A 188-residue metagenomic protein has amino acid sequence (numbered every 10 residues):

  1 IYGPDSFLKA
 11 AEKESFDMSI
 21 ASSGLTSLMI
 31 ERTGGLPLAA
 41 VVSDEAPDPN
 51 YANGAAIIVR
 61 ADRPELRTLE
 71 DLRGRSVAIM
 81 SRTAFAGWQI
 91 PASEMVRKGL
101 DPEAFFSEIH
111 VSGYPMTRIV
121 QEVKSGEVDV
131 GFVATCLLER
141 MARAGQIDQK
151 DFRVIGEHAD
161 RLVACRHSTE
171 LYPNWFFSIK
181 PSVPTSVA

Functional and structural regions predicted by a protein language model:
I1, P47-V120, C136: Bilobed "Venus flytrap"/periplasmic-binding protein-like clamshell domains and structurally analogous long
I1-S27: Extracytoplasmic small-molecule ligand-binding "clamshell" domains of the periplasmic binding protein/Venus flytrap
A11-E12, L72, E122-K124: Hydrophobic residues within well-ordered alpha-helices
K13, A21, T33, A52-G54 (+3 more regions): Extracytoplasmic
I20-G34, P91-R97, K124-S125, D129-R161: A ligand-binding cleft/hinge motif common to bilobed small-molecule-binding domains
A21-L25, S43-D44, R60-P64, R82 (+3 more regions): Solvent-exposed coil/turn segments that connect beta secondary-structure elements in extracytoplasmic/periplasmic
G35-N50, F105-E108, R143-L171: Short beta-strand->loop
G54-P64, V163-S186: A bilobed periplasmic-binding-protein/Venus flytrap-type ligand-binding module shared by bacterial periplasmic
